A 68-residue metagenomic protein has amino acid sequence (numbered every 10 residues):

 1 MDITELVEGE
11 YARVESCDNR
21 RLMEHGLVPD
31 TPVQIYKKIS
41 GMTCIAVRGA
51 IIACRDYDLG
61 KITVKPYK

Functional and structural regions predicted by a protein language model:
M1-K68: Compact, glycine-rich, soluble single-domain proteins
